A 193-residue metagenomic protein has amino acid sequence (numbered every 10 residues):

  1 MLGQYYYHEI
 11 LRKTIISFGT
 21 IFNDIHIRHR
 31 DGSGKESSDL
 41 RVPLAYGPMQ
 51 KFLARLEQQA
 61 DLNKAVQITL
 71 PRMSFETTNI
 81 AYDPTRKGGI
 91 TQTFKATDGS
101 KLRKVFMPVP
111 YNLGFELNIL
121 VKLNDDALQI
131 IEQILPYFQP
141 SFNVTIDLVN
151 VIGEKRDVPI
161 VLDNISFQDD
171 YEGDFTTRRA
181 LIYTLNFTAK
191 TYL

Functional and structural regions predicted by a protein language model:
M1-D31, K87, D98-E154: Charged, amphipathic alpha-helical segments and their flanking helix caps
M1-Q92: Small/polar-rich, solvent-exposed N-terminal microdomains that initiate assembly or binding
K51-R55, K95-S100, D163-F167: A short linear-motif detector with a strong N-terminal bias
Q59-A65, G99-M107, D170-T177: Catalytic micro-motifs at enzyme active sites that drive phosphoryl/nucleotidyl and oxygen chemistry
P71-N79, M107-L123, E132-I134, R179-T191: Oligomerization/assembly interface segments of phage tail-like spikes and tubes
D83, D125-A127, L193: Residue-level signal for secondary-structure boundary sites
M107-V109, Q129, F138-Y192: Acidic-leaning, charged glycine-interspersed low-complexity segments
